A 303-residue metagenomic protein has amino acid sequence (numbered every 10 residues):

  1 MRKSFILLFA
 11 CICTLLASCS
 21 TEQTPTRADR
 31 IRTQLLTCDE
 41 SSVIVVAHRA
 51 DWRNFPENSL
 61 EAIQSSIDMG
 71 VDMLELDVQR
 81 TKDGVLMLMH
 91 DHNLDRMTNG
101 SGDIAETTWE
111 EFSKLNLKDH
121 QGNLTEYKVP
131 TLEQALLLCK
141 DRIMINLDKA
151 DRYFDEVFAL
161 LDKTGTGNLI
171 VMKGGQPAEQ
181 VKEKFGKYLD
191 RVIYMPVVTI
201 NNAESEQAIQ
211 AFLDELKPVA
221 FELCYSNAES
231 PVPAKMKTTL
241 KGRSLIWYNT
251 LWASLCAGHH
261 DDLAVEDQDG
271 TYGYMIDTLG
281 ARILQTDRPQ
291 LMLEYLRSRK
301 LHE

Functional and structural regions predicted by a protein language model:
M1-A28: Bacterial Sec-dependent N-terminal signal peptides
C19-E303: Phosphate-group recognition and catalysis centered on beta-loop-alpha active-site segments
